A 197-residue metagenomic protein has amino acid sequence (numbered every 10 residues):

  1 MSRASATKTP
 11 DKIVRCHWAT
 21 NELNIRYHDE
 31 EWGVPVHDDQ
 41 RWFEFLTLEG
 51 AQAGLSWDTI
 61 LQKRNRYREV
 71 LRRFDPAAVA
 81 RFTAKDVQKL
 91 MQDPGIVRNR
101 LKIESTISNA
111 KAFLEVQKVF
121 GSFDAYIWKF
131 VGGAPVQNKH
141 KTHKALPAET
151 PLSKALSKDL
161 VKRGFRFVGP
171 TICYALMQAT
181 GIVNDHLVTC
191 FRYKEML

Functional and structural regions predicted by a protein language model:
M1-L197: HhH-family (HhH-GPD) DNA N-glycosylase catalytic core used in base-excision repair
